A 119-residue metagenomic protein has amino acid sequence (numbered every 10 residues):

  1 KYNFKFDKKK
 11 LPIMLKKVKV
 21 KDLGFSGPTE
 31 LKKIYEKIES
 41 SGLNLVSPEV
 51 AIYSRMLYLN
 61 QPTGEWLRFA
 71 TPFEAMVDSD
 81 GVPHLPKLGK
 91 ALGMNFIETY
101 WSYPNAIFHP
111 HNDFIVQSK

Functional and structural regions predicted by a protein language model:
K1-K119: A binding-site-centric feature that preferentially detects glycan-recognition modules on secreted/surface proteins
